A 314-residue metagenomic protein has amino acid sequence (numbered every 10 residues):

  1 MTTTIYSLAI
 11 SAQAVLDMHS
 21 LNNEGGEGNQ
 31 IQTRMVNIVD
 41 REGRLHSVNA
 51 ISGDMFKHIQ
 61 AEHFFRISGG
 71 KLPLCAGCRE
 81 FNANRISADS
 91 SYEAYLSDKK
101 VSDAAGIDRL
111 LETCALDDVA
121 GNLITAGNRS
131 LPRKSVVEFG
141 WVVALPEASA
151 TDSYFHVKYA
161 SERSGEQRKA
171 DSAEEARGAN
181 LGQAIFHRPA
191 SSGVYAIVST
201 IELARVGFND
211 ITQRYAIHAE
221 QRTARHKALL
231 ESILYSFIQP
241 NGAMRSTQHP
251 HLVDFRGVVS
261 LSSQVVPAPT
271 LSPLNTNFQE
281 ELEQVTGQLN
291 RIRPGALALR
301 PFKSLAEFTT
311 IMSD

Functional and structural regions predicted by a protein language model:
M1-A50, A61, F65, G69-L72 (+1 more regions): Basic polyanion-binding and macromolecular-assembly surfaces
G53: Short, conserved phosphate/pyrophosphate- and ester-handling motifs at nucleotide-, phospho-/glycolipid
